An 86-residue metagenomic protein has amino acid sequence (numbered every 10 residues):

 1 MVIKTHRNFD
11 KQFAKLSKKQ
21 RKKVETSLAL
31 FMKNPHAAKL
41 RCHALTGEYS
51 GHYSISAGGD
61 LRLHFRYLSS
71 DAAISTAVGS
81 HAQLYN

Functional and structural regions predicted by a protein language model:
M1-L28: Arg/Lys-rich, positively charged N-terminal/basic patches that mediate binding to nucleic acids
V2, K11, K22, S56-R62 (+1 more regions): Enriched for short, Lys/Arg-rich terminal
R7, A44-T46, G59: A general secondary-structure junction signal
N8, S50, S80: Residues that form or immediately flank small-molecule/cofactor binding pockets and catalytic motifs
E25-S27, H43-L45, R66, S70: General helical structural elements
L30-I55: A short, surface-exposed loop/turn module that caps and links secondary-structure elements
